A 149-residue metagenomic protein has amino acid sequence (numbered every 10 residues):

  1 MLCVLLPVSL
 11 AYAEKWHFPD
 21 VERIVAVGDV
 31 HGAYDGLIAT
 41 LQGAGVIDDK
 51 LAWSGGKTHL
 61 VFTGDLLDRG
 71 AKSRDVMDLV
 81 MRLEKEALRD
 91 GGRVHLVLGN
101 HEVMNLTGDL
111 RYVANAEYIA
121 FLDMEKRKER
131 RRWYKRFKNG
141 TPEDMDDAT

Functional and structural regions predicted by a protein language model:
M1-V8: Bacterial N-terminal signal peptides
S9-T149: Feature recognizes metal-dependent phosphohydrolase scaffolds
